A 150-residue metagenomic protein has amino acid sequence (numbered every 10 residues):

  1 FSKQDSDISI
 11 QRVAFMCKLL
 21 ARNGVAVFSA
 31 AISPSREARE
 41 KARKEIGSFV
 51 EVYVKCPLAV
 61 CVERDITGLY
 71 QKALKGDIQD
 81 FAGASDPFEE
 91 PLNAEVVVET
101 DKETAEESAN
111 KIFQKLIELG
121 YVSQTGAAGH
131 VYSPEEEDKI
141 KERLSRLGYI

Functional and structural regions predicted by a protein language model:
F1-I10: Flexible beta-alpha connector loops of hexameric P-loop NTPases
S2, C17-K72, D80: ATP-dependent NMP and nucleoside kinases share a basic, alpha-helical "lid"
C17, I112, L116: Hydrophobic "lid"/C-terminal helical patch of Rossmann-like NAD(P)-dependent dehydrogenase/epimerase domains
K55-L58, E63-K111, L119-Q124: Small-molecule kinase domains that catalyze NTP-dependent phosphoryl transfer to phosphate-bearing small molecules
V122-E135: Short, highly charge-biased, low-complexity peptide segments
S133-I150: Short acidic, low-complexity intrinsically disordered linear motifs used for protein-protein interactions
